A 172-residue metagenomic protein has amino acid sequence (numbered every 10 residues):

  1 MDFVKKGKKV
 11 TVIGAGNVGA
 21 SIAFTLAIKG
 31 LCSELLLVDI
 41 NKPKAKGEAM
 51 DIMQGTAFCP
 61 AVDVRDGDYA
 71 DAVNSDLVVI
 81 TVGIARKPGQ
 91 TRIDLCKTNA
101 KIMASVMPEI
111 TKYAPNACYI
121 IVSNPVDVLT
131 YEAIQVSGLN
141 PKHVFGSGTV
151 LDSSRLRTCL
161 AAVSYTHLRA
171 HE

Functional and structural regions predicted by a protein language model:
A15: Glycine-rich Rossmann-fold phosphate-binding loop(s) that bind the pyrophosphate of adenine dinucleotide cofactors
G19-A20: N-terminal Rossmann-fold NAD(P) dinucleotide-binding loop
E34-L35: Short beta-strand element of Class I
V38-N74: Conserved N-terminal Rossmann-fold NAD(P) cofactor-binding segment
A61-N116: Rossmann-like NAD(P)-binding element
R92-R157: Rossmann-like NAD(P)(H) cofactor-binding subdomain of soluble oxidoreductases
T166-E172: Conserved small/polar residues in nucleotide/adenosyl-binding loops
